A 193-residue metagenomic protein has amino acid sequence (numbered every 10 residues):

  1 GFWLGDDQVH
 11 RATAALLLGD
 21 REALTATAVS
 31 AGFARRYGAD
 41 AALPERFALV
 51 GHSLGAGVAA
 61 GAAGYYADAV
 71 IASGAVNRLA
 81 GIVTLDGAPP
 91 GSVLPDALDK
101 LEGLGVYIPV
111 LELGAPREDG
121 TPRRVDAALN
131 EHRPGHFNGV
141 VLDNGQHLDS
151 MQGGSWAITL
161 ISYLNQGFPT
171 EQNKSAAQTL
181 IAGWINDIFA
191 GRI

Functional and structural regions predicted by a protein language model:
F2-P44: Alpha/beta-hydrolase active-site loop
G5, V9-T13, G55-A62, V125 (+2 more regions): Stable alpha-helical elements in mature extracytoplasmic
A14, L18-T25, A63-D68, N186-A190: Sec-exported extracytoplasmic/periplasmic mature domains
A31-D99, G103-V106: Primarily recognizes the serine-hydrolase "nucleophile elbow" in alpha/beta-hydrolase and SGNH/GDSL folds
G57-A63, D68, V110-G114, Q146-W156: Short flexible/disordered coil segments
G74-S150: The feature captures the conserved acid-bearing segment of alpha/beta-hydrolase catalytic domains
T121-I193: C-terminal catalytic-base region of ester-bond hydrolases, centering on the histidine of the charge-relay
